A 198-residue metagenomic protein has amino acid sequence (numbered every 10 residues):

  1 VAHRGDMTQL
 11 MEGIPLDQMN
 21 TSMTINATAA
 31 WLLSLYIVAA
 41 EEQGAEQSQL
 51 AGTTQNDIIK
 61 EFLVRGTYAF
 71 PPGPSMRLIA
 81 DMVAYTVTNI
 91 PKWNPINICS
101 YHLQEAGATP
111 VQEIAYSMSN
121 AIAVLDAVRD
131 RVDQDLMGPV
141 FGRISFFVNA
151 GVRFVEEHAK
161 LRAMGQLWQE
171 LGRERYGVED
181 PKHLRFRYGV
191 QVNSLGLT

Functional and structural regions predicted by a protein language model:
V1-E157, R175, K182-Q191: Catalytic alpha/beta active-site cores
E157-G165: Extended amphipathic alpha-helical segments enriched in small hydrophobics
Q169, N193-T198: Flexible, glycine/threonine-enriched loop-and-boundary segments that flank and lead into catalytic domains of large
E170-E174: Helix-loop-helix connectors at the membrane interface of multi-pass transporters/channels
